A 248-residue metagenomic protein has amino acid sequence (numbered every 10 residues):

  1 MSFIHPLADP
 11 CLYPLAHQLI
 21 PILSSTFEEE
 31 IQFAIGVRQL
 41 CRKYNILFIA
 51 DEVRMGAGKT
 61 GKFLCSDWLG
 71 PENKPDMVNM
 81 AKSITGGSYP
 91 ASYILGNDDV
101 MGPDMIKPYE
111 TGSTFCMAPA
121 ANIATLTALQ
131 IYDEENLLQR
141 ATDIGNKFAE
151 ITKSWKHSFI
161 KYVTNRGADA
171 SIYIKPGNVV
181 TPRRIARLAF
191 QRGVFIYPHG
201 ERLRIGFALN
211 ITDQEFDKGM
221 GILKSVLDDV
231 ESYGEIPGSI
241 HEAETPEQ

Functional and structural regions predicted by a protein language model:
M1-S2, P6-D9, P14-Q248: Conserved N-terminal phosphate-binding loop of PLP-dependent enzymes in the Aspartate aminotransferase
